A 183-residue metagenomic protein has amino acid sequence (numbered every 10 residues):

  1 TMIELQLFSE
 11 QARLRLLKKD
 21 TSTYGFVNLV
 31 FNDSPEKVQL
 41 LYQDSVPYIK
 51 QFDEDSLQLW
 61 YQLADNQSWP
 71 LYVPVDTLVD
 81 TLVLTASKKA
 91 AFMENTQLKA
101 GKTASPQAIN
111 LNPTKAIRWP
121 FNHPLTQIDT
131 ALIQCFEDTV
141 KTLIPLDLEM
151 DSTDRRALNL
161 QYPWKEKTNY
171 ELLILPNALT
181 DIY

Functional and structural regions predicted by a protein language model:
T1-Y183: N-terminal targeting or signal-anchor segments and their processing/structural boundaries
